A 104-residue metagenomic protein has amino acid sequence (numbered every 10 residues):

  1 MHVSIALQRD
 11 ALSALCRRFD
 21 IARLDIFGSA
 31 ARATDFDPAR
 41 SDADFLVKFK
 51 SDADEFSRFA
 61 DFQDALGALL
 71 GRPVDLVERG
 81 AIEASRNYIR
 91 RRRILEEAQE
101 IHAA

Functional and structural regions predicted by a protein language model:
M1-D25, A31-F36, K50-A104: Catalytic core of pol beta-like nucleotidyltransferases
T34-D35, A39-D44: A short, structured beta-strand/loop element
L46-K48: Short hydrophobic/aromatic beta-strand micro-patches that form the beta-sheet surface supporting nucleotide- or nucleic
